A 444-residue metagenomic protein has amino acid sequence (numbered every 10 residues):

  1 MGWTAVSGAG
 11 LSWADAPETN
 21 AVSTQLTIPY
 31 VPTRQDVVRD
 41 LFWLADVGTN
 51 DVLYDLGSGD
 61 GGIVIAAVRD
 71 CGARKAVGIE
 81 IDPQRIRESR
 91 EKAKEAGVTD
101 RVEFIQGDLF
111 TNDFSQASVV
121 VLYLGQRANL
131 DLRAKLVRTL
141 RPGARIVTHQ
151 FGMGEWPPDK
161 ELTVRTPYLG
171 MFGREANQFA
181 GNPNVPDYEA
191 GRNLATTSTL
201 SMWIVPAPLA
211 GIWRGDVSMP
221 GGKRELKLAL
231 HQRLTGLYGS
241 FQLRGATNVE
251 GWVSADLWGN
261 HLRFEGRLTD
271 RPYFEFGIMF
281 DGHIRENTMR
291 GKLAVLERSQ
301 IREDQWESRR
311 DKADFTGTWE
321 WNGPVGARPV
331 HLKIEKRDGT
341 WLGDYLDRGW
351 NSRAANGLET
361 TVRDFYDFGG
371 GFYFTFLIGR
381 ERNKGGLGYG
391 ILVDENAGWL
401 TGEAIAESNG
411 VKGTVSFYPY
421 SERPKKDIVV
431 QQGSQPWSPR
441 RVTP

Functional and structural regions predicted by a protein language model:
L11-D51: S-adenosyl-L-methionine
N50-G59: Conserved class I S-adenosyl-L-methionine
G61-I65: Glycine-rich SAM-binding Motif I of class I
K75-E80: Conserved SAM-binding motif I beta-strand of class I
I86-Q116: S-adenosyl-L-methionine
S115-D131: A short SAM/SAH-binding and catalytic strip from SAM-dependent methyltransferases
N129-P208: C-terminal substrate-binding/active-site "lid" region of AdoMet-derived donor-dependent transferases
A207-S408, K412-R423, D427-T443: Central antiparallel beta-sheet cores of small beta-barrel/beta-sandwich binding domains
